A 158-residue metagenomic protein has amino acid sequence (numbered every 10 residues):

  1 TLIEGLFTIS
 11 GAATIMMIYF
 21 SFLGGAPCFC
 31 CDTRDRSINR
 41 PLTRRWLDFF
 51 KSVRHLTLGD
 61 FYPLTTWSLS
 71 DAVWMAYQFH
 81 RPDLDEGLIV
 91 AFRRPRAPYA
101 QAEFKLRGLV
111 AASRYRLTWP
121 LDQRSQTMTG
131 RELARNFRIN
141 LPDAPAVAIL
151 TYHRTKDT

Functional and structural regions predicted by a protein language model:
T1-S125: Active-site-proximal substrate-binding groove within the catalytic cores of carbohydrate-active enzymes
M128-T158: C-terminal beta-strand-rich structural cap/linker in extracellular carbohydrate-active enzymes
